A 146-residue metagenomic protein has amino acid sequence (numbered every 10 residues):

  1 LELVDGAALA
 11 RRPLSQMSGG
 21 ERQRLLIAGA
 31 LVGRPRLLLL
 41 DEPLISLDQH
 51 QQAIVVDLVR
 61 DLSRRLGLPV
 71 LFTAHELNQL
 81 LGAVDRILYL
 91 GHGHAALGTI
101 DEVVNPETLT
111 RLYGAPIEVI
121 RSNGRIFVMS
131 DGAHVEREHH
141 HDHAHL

Functional and structural regions predicted by a protein language model:
L1-L9: Conserved ABC ATPase "signature" region
P13-M17: Conserved ABC ATPase signature
R34: Conserved catalytic motifs of ABC-family nucleotide-binding domains
L38-E42: Catalytic Walker B motif of ABC-type/P-loop ATPase nucleotide-binding domains
Q52-L66: Helical segment within the ABC ATPase nucleotide-binding domain
A74-H75: H-loop/switch region of ABC-family ATPase nucleotide-binding domains
Y113-L146: ABC ATPase nucleotide-binding domains
